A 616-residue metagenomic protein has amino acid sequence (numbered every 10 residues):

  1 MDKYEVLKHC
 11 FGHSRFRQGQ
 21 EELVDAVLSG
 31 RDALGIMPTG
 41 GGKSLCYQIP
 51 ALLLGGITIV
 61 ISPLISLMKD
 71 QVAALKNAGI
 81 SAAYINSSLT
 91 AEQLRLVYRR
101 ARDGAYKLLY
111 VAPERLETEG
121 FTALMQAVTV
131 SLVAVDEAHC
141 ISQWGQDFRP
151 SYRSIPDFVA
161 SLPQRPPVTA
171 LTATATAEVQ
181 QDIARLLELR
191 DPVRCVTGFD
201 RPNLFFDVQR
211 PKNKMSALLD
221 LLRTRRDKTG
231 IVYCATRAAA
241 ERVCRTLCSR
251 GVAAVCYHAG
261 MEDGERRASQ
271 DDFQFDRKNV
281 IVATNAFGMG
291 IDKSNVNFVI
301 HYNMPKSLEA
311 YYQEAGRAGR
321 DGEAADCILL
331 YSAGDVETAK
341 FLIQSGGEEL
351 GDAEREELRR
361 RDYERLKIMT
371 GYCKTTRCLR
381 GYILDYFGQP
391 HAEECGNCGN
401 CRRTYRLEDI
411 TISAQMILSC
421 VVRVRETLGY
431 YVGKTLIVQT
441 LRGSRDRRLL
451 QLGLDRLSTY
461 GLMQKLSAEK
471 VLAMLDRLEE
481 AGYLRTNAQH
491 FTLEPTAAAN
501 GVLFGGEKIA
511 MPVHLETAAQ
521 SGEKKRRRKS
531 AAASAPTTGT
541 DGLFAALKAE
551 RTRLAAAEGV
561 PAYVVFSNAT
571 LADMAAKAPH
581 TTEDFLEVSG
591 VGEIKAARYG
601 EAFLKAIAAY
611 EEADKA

Functional and structural regions predicted by a protein language model:
M1-C10, S14-Q18, E22-S44, A51-L54 (+5 more regions): Helicase motor core with emphasis on the C-terminal RecA-like subdomain
M1-V6, T338, L350-G351, R361-Y363 (+2 more regions): Accessory DNA-binding and partner-docking regions appended to nucleic-acid-acting proteins, especially the terminal
K8, L75, M125, A184 (+6 more regions): Hydrophobic alpha-helix position signal
V27, L222, F273, C373 (+2 more regions): Short helix-to-turn junction characteristic of helix-turn-helix DNA-binding domains, especially the helix
Y47, I155, E314, M369 (+2 more regions): Aromatic/hydrophobic pocket-lining residues that form π-stacking "cages" and hydrophobic walls in ligand
L89, L171-A175, R210, M261 (+6 more regions): Catalytic cores of large soluble enzymes that bind and process phosphate-bearing ligands
Q164, R226, T376, Y430 (+1 more regions): Flexible coil/turn residues that form the inter-helical turn or adjacent wing/linker of helix-turn-helix
E357-F387: Short, charged low-complexity linear segments at domain edges
